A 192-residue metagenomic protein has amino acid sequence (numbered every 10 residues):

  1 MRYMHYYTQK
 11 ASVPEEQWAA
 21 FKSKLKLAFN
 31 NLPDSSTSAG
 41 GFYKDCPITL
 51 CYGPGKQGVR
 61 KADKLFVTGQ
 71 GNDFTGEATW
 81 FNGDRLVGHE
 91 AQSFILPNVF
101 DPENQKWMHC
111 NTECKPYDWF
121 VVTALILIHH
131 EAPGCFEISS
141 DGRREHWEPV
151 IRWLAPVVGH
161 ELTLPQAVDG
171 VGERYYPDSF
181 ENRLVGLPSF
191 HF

Functional and structural regions predicted by a protein language model:
M1-H191: Acidic (Asp/Glu-rich) sequence patches and key acidic residues that form negatively charged surfaces used
